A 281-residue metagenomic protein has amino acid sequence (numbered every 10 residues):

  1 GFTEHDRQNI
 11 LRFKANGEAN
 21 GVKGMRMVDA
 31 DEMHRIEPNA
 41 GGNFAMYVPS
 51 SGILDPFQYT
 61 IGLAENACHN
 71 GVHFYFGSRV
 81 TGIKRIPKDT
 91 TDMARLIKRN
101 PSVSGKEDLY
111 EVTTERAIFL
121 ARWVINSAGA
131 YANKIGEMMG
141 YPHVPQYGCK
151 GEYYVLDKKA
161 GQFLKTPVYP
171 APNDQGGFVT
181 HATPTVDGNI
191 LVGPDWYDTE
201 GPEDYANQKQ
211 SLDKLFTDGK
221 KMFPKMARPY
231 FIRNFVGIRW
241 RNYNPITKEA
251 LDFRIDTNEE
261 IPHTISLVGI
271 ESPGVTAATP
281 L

Functional and structural regions predicted by a protein language model:
G1-E32, I36, G177-T180: Dinucleotide-binding Rossmann-like beta1-alpha1 core, especially the glycine-rich loop that anchors the ADP
H5, I36-N43, R85-D92, L96 (+3 more regions): A short, glycine/Asx- and small/polar-enriched loop/turn that sits immediately N-terminal to a beta-strand
V22, E115-I118, G188, I261 (+1 more regions): Short acidic/polar mixed-charge low-complexity motifs
G24-M27, E32-N70, L109-V112, D195-E203 (+1 more regions): Helix-loop-beta segment of a Rossmann-like dinucleotide-binding subdomain
D29-A30, F76-S78, R233: Short loop/edge segments at beta-strand edges and connector loops that shape dinucleotide/nucleotide cofactor-binding
Y47-N100, G105-R122, T279: Helical element adjacent to the flavin cofactor pocket in flavoenzyme catalytic cores
P56, A206, Q210-L281: C-terminal catalytic lobe of FAD-dependent flavoproteins
I83-K88, M93-L96, D108-Q208, T217 (+1 more regions): Flavin-dependent oxidoreductases
